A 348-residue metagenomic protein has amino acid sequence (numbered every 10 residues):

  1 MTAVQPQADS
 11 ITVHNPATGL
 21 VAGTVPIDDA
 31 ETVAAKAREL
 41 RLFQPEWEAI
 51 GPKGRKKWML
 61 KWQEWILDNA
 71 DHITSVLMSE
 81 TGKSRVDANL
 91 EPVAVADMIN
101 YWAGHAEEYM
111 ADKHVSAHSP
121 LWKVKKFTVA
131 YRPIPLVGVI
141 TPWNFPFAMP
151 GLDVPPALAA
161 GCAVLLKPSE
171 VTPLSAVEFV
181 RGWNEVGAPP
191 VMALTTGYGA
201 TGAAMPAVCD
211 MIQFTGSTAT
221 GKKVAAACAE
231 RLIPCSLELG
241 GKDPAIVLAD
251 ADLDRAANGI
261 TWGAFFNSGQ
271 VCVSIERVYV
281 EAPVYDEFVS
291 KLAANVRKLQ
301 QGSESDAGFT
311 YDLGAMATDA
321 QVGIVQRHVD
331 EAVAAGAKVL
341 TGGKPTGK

Functional and structural regions predicted by a protein language model:
M1-K125, A317: N-terminal Rossmann-like NAD(P)+-binding subdomain of aldehyde/semialdehyde dehydrogenases
G19, R55, L77, I99 (+7 more regions): Residue-level signal for inorganic ion chemistry
A37, K56-Q63, T74, A96 (+7 more regions): Hydrophobic face of alpha-helices
Q44, E48, Q63-I66, A70 (+16 more regions): Structural signal for hydrophobic packing residues in well-ordered secondary-structure cores of soluble enzyme domains
W65, S84-D87, F145-P146, V171-T172 (+2 more regions): Glycine-/small-residue-rich active-site loops that bind phosphorylated ligands and cofactors
V115-R255, T310: Rossmann-like NAD(P) dinucleotide-binding subdomain of oxidoreductase/dehydrogenase enzymes
M211, A219-K348: ALDH superfamily catalytic-core signature
